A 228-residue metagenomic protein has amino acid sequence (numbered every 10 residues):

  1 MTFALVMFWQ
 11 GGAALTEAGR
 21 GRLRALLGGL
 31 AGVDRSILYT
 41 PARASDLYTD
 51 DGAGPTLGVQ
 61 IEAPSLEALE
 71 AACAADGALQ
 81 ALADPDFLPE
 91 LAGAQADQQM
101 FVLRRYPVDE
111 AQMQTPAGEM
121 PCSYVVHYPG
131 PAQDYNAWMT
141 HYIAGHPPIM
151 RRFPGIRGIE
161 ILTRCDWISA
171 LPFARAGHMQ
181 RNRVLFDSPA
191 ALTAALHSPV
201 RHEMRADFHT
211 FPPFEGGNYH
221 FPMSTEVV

Functional and structural regions predicted by a protein language model:
M1-V228: Macromolecular interaction modules
